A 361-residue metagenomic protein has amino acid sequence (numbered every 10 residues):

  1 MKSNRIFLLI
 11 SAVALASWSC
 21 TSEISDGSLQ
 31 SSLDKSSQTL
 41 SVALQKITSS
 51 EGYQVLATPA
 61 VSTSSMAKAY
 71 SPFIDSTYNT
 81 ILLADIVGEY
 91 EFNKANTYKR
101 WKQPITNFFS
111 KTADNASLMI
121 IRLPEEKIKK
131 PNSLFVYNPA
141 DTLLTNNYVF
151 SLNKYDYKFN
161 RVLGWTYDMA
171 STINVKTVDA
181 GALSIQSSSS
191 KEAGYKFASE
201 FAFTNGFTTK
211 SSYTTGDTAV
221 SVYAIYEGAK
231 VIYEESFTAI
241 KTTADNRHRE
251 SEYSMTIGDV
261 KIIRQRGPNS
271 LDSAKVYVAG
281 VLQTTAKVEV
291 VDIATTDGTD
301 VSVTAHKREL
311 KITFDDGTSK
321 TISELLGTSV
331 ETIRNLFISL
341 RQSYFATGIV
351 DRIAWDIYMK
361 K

Functional and structural regions predicted by a protein language model:
M1-S22: Sec-dependent bacterial lipoprotein signal peptides
C20-A140, G317-K361: Acidic/polar, low-complexity intrinsically disordered N-terminal segments immediately downstream of a Sec signal
S22-S36, A182, F203-V220, Y226-E250: Contiguous hydrophobic, core-forming segments of folded domains
I86-Y223: Long, acidic/polar, low-complexity amphipathic helices and coiled-coil-like
N138-D141, I173-V175, F203, Y226-E227 (+3 more regions): Short acidic, glycine-rich loop/turn motifs
D141, N147-Y157, A170, G206 (+1 more regions): Extended amphipathic, helix-rich lipid-handling scaffolds
A198-G206, R249-M255, V303-A305, N335-S343: Short, surface-exposed secondary-structure junctions/capping segments
I232-E331: Intrinsically disordered, low-complexity segments enriched in Gly and acidic/Ser/Thr residues that form flexible
